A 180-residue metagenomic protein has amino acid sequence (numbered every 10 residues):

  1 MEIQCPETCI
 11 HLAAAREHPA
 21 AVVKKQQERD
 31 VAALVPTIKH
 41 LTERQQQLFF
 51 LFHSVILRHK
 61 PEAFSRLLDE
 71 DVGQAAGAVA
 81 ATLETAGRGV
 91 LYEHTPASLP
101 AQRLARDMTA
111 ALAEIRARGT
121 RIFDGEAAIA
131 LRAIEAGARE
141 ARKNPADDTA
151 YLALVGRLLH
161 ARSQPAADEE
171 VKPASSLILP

Functional and structural regions predicted by a protein language model:
M1-K25: N-terminal cysteine/histidine-rich coordination modules
I3, Q45-Q46, P173: Generic structural motif recognizing short loop/turn segments at the entrances and edges of beta-strands
C9, L51-H53, A80, I134 (+1 more regions): Generic preference for hydrophobic/aromatic residues in regular secondary structure cores
A21-A111: Charged, low-complexity interaction segments
L83-P180: C-terminal, charged low-complexity interaction regions
